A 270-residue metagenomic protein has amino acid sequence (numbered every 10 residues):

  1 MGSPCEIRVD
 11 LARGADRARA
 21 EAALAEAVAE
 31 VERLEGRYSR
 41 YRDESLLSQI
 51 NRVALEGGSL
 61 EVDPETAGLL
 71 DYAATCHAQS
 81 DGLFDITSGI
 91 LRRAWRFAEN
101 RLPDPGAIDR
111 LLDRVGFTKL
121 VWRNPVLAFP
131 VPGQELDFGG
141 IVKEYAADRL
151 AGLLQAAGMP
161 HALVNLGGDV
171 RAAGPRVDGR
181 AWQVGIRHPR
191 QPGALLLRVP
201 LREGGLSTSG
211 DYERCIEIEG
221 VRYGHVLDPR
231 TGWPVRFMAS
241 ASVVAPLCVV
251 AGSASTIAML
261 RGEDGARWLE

Functional and structural regions predicted by a protein language model:
M1-E270: Mature catalytic core of soluble alpha/beta enzymes
